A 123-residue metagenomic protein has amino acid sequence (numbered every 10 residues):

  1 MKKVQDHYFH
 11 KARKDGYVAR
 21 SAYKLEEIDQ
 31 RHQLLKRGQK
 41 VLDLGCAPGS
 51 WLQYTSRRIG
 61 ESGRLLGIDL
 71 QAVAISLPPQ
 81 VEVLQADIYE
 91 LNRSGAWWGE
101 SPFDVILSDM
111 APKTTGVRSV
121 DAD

Functional and structural regions predicted by a protein language model:
M1-R37: Class I SAM-dependent methyltransferase Rossmann-like catalytic core, especially the SAM/SAH-binding loop
L25, G45, I106: Residue-level signature of catalytic and energy-coupling elements of molecular machines, predominantly ATP/GTP-dependent
R37-A47: Conserved class I S-adenosyl-L-methionine
P48-G60: Conserved SAM-binding loop of SAM-dependent methyltransferases across substrates and taxa, primarily the Class I
S62-L66: Short beta-strand element of Class I
I68-S108, K113: S-adenosyl-L-methionine
T114-D123: Glycine/threonine-rich flexible loop motifs
